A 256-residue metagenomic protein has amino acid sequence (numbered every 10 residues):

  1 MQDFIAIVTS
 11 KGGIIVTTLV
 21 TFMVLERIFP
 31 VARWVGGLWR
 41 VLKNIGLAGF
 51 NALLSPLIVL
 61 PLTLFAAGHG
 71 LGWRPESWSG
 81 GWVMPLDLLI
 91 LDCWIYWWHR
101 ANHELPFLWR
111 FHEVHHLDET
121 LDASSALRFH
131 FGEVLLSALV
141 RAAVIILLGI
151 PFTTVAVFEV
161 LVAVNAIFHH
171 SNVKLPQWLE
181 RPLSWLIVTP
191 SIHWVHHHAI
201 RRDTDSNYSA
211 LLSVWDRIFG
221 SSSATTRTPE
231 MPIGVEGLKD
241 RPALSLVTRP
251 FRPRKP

Functional and structural regions predicted by a protein language model:
M1-T9: Short, strongly hydrophobic alpha-helical membrane anchors
Q2, F65-E76: Membrane-interface helix termini and inter-helical loops of multi-pass transporters
S10-M23: Structural signature of hydrophobic alpha-helical transmembrane segments
T17-V20, N51-F65, L244-S245: Alpha-helical membrane-anchoring segments
M23-L42: Membrane-interface helix-loop junction between the first two transmembrane segments
V41-G49: Alpha-helical membrane-anchoring segments
G49-I58, G72-M231: Membrane-embedded catalytic scaffold of the fatty acid hydroxylase/desaturase
E230-P256: A membrane-cytosol interface segment of integral membrane proteins
